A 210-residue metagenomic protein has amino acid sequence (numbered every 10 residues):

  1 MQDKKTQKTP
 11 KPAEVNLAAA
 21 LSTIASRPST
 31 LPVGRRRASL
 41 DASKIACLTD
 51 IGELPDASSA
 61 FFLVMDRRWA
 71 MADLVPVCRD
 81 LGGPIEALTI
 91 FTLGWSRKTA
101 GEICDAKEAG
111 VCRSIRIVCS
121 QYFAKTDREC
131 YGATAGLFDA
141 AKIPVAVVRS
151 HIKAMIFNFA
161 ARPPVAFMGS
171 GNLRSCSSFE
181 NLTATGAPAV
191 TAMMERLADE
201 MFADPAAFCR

Functional and structural regions predicted by a protein language model:
M1-I85, E108-A109, P164, L173 (+2 more regions): N-terminal localization/anchoring segments of enzymes in phospholipid and broader phosphate metabolism
K5, S22-T23, R27, E129-Y131 (+2 more regions): ATP-dependent helicase/translocase motor core
T6-P12, L88, K142-A198: HKD (HxKxxxxD) catalytic microenvironment of the phospholipase D
T30-D41, D56-S58, E86, A106-C119 (+5 more regions): Extended interaction regions within the primary functional domain
V64-A72, G94-R97, V145-V148: Conserved phosphate-coordination/catalytic loops
M71-F138: Primarily the HKD phosphodiesterase
R116-F123, T185, E195, A206: Compositionally biased, flexible interaction segments
M194-R210: Cysteine/selenocysteine-centered motifs that mediate thiol-based redox chemistry or coordinate metal-sulfur cofactors
